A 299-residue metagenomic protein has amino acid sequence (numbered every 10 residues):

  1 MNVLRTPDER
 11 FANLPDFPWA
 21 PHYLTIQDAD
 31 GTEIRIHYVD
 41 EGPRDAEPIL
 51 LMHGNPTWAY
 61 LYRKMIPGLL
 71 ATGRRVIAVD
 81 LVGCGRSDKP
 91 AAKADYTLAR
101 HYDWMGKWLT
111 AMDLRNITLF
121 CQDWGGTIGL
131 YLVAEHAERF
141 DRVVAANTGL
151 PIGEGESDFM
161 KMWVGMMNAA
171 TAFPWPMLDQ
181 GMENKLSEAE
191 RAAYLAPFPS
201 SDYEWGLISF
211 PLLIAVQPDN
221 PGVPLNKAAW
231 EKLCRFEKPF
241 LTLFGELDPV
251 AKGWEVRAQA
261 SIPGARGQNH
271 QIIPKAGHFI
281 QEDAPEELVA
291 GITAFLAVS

Functional and structural regions predicted by a protein language model:
M1-P21, D28, I36, E41 (+8 more regions): Flexible "cap/lid" subdomain of the alpha/beta-hydrolase fold that forms the substrate-access gate
H37, H53, H278: Histidine-centered active-site/metal-ligand motif
A46-H53: Short beta-strand element of the alpha/beta-hydrolase
G54-T57, D123: Active-site glycine-rich loops that stabilize anionic/oxyanionic intermediates across multiple enzyme folds
Y60-I77: Short amphipathic alpha-helix adjacent to the substrate-entry channel of hydrolases
A276-P285: Catalytic histidine-centered segment of alpha/beta-hydrolase-like enzymes
L288: Histidine-centered active-site loop/cap adjacent to the catalytic His in serine esterases/O-acetyl transfer systems
